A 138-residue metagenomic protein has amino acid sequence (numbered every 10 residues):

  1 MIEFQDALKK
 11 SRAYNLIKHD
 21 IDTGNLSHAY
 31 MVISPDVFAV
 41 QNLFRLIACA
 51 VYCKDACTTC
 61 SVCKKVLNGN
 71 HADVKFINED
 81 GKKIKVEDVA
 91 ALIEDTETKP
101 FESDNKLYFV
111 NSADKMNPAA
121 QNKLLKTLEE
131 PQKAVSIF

Functional and structural regions predicted by a protein language model:
M1-S112, P118, S136-F138: P-loop/Walker A NTP-binding region and its immediately flanking N-terminal helices in P-loop NTPase folds
E97, T127-A134: A short alpha->loop->secondary-structure connector
N111-N117, N122-L125, E129: Catalytic acidic motif of RecA-like/P-loop NTPases
